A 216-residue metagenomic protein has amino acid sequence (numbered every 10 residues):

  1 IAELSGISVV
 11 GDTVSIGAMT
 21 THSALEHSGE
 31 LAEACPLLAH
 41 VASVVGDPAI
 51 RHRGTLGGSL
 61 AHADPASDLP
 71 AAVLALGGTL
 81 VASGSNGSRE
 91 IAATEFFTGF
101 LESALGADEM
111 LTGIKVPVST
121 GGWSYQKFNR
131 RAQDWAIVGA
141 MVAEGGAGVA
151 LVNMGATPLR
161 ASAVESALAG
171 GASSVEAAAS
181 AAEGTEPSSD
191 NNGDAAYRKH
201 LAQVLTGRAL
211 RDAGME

Functional and structural regions predicted by a protein language model:
I1-E216: C-terminal structural segment of proteins
